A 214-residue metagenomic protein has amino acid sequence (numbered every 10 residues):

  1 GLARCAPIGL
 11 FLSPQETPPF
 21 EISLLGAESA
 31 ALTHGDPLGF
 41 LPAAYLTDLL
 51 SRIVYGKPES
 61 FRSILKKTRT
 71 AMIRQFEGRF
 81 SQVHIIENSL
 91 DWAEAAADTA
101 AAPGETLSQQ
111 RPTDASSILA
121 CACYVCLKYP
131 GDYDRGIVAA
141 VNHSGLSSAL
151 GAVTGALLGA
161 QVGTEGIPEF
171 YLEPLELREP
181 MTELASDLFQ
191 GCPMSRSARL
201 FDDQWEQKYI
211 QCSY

Functional and structural regions predicted by a protein language model:
G1-Y129, I137-H143, L157: Amphipathic alpha-helical interface segments
Y129, I137-S147, V153-T154, L158-Y214: Acidic, carboxylate-rich catalytic segments that either coordinate divalent cations
